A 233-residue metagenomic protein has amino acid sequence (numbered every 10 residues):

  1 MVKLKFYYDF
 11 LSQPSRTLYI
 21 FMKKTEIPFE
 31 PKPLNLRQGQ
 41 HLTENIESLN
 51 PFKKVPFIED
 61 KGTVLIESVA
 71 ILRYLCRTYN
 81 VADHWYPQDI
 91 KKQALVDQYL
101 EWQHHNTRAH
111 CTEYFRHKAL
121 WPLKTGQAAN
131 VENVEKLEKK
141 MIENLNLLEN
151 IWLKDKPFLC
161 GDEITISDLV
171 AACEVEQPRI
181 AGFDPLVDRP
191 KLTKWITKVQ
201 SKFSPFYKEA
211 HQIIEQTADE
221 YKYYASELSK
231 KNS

Functional and structural regions predicted by a protein language model:
M1-E135, K154, A225-L228: GST-like domain detector, emphasizing the conserved glutathione-binding G-site in the N-terminal thioredoxin-like
D9, N35, I166, H211-Q216: Short, solvent-exposed turn/loop segments enriched in Gly/Ser/Thr/Pro and often Arg
L42-E44, R189, K202-P205: Polar helix-capping/helix-linker motif
P87, K91, Y99-S201: GST-like fold's C-terminal all-alpha helical module
M141, S201-D219: Charged/polar, low-hydrophobicity segments characteristic of intrinsically disordered regions and flexible loops
Q212-S233: Acidic/histidine-enriched, glycine/proline-rich intrinsically disordered or flexible terminal extensions
